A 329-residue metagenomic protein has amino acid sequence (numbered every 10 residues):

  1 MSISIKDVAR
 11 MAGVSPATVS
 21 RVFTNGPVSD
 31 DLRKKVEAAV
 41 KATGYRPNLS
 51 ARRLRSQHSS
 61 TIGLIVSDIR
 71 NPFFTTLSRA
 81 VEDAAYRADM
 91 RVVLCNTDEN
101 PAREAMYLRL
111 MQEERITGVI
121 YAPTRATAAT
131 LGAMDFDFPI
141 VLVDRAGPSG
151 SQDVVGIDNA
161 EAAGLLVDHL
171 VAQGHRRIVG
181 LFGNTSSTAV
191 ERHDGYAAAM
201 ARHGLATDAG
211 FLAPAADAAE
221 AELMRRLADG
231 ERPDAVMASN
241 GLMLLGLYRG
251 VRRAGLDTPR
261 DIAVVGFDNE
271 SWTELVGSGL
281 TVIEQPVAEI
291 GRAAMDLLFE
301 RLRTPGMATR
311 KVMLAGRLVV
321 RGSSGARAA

Functional and structural regions predicted by a protein language model:
M1-S4, K41-R79, R87-M90, D98-E99 (+1 more regions): N-terminal helix-turn-helix/winged-helix DNA-binding helices and compositionally similar short basic alpha-helical
M1-S60, A328-A329: N-terminal helix-turn-helix DNA-binding module of bacterial transcription factors
P16-R21, R55-R70, H169, R177-G183: Short beta-strand segments enriched in small/hydrophobic residues
R21-V22, A39, R53, I65 (+3 more regions): Amphipathic alpha-helical segments that mediate coupling or scaffolding at interfaces
A42, D83-A88, F136-L142, A146-A329: Bacterial carbohydrate/catabolite-sensing allosteric modules
D98-P101, A122-T127, L242: Short beta->alpha connector loops
A102-R115, A219-E231: Short, well-structured alpha-helical segments in soluble
A105-E161: Short beta-strand-centered segments that line the small-molecule binding cleft or hinge of alpha/beta clamshell
